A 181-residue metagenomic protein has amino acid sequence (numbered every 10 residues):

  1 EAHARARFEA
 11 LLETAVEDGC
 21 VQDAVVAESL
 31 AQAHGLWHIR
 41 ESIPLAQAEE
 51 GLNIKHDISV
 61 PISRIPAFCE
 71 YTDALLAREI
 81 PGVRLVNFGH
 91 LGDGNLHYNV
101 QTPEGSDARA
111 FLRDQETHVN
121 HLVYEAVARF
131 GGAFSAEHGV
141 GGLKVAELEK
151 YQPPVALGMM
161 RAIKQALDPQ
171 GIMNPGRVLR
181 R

Functional and structural regions predicted by a protein language model:
E1-R181: Noncatalytic alpha-helical scaffold of FAD-dependent oxidoreductases
